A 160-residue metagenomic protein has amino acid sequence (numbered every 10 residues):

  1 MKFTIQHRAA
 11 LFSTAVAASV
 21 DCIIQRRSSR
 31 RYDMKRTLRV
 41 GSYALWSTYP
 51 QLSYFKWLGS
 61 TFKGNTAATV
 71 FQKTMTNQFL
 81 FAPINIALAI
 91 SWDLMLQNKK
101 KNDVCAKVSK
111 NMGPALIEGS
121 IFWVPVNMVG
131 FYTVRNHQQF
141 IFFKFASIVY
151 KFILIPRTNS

Functional and structural regions predicted by a protein language model:
K2-K99, S109-S160: Alpha-helical transmembrane segments of eukaryotic organelle membrane transporters and related multi-pass membrane
